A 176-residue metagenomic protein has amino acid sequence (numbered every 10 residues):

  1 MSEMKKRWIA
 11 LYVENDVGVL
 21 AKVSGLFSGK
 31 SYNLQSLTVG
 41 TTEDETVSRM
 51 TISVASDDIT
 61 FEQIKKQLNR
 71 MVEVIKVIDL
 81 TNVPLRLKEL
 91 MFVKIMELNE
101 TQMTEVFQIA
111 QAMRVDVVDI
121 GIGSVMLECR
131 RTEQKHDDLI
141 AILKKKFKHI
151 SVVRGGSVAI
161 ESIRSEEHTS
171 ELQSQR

Functional and structural regions predicted by a protein language model:
K5-V13, S48-I52, V83-E97: Short glycine-/aliphatic-rich beta-strand segments at the starts of folded cytosolic domains
D16, V54-T60, L98-E100, R130-H136: Helix N-cap motif at beta-to-alpha junctions
V23-F27, Q63-M71, E105-Q111, L139-K145: Short amphipathic alpha-helices in soluble, non-transmembrane regions that often serve as interface/regulatory elements
L34-S56, T81-L87: Short, charge-patterned binding micro-sites
D57-M96, T101: Helix-adjacent hinge/juxtasegments
V72-P84, V115-G121, F147-I163: Conserved short beta-strand edge segments in small beta-sheet-based binding/regulatory domains
L85-E128: Long, charge-patterned amphipathic alpha-helical coiled-coil/hairpin "stalk" segments used as oligomerization
E167-R176: Single conserved hydrophobic/aromatic residue that forms the stacking wall/gate of nucleotide- or nucleobase-binding
